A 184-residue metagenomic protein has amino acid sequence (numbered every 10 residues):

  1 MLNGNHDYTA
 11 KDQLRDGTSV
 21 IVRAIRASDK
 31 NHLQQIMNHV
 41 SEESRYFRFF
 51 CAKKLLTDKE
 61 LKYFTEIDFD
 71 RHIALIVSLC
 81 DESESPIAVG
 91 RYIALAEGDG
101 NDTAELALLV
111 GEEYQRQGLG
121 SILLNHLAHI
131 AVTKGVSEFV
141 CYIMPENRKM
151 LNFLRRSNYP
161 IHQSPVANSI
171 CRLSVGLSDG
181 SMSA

Functional and structural regions predicted by a protein language model:
M1-A184: Long, contiguous binding/interaction regions
